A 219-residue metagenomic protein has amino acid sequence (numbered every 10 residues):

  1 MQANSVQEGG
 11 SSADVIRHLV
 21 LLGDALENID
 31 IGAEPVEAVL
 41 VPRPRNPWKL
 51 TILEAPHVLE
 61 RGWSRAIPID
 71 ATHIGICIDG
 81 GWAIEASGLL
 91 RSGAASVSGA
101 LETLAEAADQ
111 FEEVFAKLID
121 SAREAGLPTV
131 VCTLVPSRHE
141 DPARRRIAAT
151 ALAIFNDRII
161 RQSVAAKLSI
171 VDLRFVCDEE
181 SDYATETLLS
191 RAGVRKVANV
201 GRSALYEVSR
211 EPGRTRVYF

Functional and structural regions predicted by a protein language model:
M1, G9-V20, K117-V130, A166-S169 (+1 more regions): Solvent-exposed, well-ordered amphipathic alpha-helical segments that flank/support binding or catalytic loops
M1-L59, S64-I69: Serine-esterase "nucleophile elbow" of acetyl-processing enzymes
M1-N4, A38-V39, A151, D172 (+3 more regions): Intrinsic structural disorder
Q2-A3, D14, G62-W63, D70 (+1 more regions): Conserved catalytic region of serine esterases and O-acyltransferases that act on ester linkages in lipids
G9-S11, L22, P44-K49, L53 (+2 more regions): Short flexible/disordered coil segments
V41, R61-R191, R195: Alpha-helical cap/lid subdomain in secreted, periplasmic, or secretory-pathway luminal O-acyl-processing enzymes
